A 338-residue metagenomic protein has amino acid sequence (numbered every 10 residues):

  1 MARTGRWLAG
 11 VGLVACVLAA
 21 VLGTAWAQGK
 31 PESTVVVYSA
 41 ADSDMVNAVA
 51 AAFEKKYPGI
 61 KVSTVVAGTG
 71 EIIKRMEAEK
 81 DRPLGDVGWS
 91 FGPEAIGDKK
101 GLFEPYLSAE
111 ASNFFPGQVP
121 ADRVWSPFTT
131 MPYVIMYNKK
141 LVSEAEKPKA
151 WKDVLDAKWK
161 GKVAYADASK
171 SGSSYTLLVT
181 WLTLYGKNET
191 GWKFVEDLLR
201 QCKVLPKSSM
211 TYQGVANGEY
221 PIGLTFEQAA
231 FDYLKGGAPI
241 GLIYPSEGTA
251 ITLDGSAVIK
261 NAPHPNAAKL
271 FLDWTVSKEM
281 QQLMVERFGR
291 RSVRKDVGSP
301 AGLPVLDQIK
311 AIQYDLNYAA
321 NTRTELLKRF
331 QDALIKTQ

Functional and structural regions predicted by a protein language model:
M1-T34, T337-Q338: Short, low-complexity disordered leader/linker segments with a strong preference for bacterial N-terminal type II
P31, V35-K61, E77, I135 (+1 more regions): Short, polar/charged alpha-helical segment
A40-N47, A67-G70, L84-E219: Extracytoplasmic ligand-binding site segments that recognize negatively charged/polar headgroups
P93-K99, P221-P239, F288: A ligand-binding cleft/hinge motif common to bilobed small-molecule-binding domains
N113, M131, F194-L198, C202-L205 (+3 more regions): Periplasmic-binding protein-like
V134-L141, L182-T183, T252-H264, L283-M284: A bilobed periplasmic-binding-protein/Venus flytrap-type ligand-binding module shared by bacterial periplasmic
A250, I259-D315: Mature extracytoplasmic/periplasmic domains
A301-Q338: Extracellular/periplasmic bilobal clamshell ligand-binding domains
